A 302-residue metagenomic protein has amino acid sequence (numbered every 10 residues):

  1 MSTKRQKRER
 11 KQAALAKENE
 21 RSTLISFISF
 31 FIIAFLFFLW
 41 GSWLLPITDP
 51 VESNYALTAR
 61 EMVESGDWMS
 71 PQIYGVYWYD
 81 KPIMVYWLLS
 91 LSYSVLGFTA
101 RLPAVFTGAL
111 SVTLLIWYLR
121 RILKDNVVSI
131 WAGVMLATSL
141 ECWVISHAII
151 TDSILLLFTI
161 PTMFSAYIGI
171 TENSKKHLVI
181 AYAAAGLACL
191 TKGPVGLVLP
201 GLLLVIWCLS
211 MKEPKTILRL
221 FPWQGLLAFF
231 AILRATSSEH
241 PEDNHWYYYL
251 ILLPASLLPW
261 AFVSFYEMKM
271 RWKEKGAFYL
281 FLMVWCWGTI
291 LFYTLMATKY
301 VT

Functional and structural regions predicted by a protein language model:
M1-E18: Short, intrinsically disordered terminal tails adjacent to the first/last structured region
L15-T302: Membrane-integral, polyisoprenol-dependent glycosyltransferases of the GT-C/oligosaccharyltransferase superfamily
